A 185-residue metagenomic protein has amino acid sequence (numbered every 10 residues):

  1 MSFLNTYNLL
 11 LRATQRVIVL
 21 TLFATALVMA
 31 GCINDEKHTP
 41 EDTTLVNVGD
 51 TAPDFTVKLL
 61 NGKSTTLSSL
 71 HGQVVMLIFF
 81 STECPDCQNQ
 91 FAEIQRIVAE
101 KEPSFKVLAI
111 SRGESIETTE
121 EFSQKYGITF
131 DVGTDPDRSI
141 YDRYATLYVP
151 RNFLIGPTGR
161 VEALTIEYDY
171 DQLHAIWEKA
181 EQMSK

Functional and structural regions predicted by a protein language model:
M1-A52, Q172-E181, K185: N-terminal targeting signals for export/organelle localization
A52-P53, V75, V149-R151: Short loop/turn microsegments at loop-to-beta-strand junctions
T65-Q88: Short active-site neighborhood of thiol/selenol oxidoreductases, capturing the structured segment around
G72-V75, P103-K106, F130: Loop/turn elements at helix/coil->beta-strand transitions in domains of secreted/extracellular proteins
Q88-Y126, P136-R143: Structural microenvironment flanking redox-active thiols in thiol-disulfide oxidoreductases
Q124-I128, P136-E181: Thiol/disulfide oxidoreductase modules built on the thioredoxin-like
